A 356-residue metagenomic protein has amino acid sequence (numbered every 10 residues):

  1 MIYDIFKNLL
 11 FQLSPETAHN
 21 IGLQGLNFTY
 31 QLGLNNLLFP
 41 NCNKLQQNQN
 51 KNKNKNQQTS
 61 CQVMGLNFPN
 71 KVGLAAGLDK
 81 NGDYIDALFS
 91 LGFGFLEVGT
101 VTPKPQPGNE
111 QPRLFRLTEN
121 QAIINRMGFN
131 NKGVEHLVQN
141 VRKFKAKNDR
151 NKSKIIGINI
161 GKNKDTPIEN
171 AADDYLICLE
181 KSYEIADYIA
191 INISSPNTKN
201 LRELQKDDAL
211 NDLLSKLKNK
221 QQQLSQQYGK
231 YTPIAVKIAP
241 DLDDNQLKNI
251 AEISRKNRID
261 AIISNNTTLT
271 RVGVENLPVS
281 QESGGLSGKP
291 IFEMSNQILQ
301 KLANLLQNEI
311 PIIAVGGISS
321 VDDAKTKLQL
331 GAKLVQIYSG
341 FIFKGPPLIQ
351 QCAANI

Functional and structural regions predicted by a protein language model:
S14, L74, L96, L137 (+6 more regions): Conserved, mostly hydrophobic/aromatic
N27, L34-Q47, P196-K206, L247-N308 (+2 more regions): Glycine/Thr-rich beta-alpha phosphate-binding loop at enzyme active sites
G65-G73, R150-I158, Q223-L242, N304-A314: Short beta-strand/loop segments at the ligand-binding rim of alpha/beta enzyme cores
N81-S90, L242-K256, N304-N308, I318-V335: Catalytic cores of alpha/beta
G92-Q106, I193-S195, A261-R271, G317-I318 (+1 more regions): Glycine-rich phosphate-binding active-site loops on the catalytic face of alpha/beta enzymes
G99-K152: A gly/proline- and charged-residue-enriched helix-loop-helix capping module
P105-Q121, V272-S287, G340-I356: C-terminal helical cap(s) of enzyme catalytic domains, especially alpha/beta-barrels
N163-Y175, E203, A209, A235-K256: Active-site glycine- and acidic-residue-rich loops that bind and position anionic ligands or nucleotide-like cofactors
